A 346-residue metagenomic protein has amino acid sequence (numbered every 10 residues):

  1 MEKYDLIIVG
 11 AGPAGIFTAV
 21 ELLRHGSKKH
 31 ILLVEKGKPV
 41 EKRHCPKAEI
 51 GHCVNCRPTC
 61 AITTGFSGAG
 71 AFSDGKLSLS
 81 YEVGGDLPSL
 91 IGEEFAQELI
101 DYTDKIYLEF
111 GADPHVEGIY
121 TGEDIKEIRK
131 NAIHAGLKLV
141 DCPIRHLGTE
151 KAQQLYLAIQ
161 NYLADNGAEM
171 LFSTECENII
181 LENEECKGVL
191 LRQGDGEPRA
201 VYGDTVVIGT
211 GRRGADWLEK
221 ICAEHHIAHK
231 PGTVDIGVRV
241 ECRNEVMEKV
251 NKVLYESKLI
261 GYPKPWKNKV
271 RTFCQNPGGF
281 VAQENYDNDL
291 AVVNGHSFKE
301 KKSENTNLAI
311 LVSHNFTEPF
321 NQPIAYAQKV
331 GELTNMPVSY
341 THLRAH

Functional and structural regions predicted by a protein language model:
E2-G12: Beta1/beta-strand and adjacent pyrophosphate-binding region of the FAD-binding site in flavoprotein oxidoreductases
G15: N-terminal Rossmann-fold NAD(P) dinucleotide-binding loop
H30-E35: Short beta-strand "acidic-cap" motif of Rossmann-like dinucleotide-binding folds
P39-N166, W217, E224: Conserved N-terminal/central alpha/beta ligand/cofactor-binding core
F172-E185: A conserved short coil-to-beta-strand element within the FAD-binding core of flavoproteins
E197-T205: Core beta-strand elements of the Rossmann-like FAD/NAD(P) dinucleotide-binding domain in flavoenzyme oxidoreductases
T205-L254: Glycine-rich loop(s) and the adjacent beta-strand/alpha-helix scaffold that form part
T341-H346: Conserved small/polar residues in nucleotide/adenosyl-binding loops
